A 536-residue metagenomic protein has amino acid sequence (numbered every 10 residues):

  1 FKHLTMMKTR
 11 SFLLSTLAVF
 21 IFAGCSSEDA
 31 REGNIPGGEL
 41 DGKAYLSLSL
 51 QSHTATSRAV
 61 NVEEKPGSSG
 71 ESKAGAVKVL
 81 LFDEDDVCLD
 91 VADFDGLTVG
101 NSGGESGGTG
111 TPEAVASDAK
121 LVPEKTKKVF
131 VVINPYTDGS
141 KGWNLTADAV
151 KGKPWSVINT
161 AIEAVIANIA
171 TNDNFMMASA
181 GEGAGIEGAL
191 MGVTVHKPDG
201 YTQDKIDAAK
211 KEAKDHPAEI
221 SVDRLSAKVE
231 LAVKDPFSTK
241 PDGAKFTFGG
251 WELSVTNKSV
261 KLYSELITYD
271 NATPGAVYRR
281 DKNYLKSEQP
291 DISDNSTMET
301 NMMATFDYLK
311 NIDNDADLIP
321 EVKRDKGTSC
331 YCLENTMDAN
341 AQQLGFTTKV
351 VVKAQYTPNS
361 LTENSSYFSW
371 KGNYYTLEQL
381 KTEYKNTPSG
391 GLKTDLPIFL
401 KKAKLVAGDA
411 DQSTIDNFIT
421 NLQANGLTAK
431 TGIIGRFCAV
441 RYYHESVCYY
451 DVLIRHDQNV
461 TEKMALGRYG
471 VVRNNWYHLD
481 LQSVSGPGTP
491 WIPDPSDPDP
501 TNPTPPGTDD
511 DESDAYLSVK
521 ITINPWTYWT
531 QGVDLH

Functional and structural regions predicted by a protein language model:
F1-M6: Short, Lys/Arg-enriched N-terminal segments with co-localized hydrophobic residues within the first ~10-30 amino acids
K8-S15: Sec-dependent signal peptide recognition, specifically the positively charged N-region followed immediately by
L17-A18, E28: N-terminal "leader" segments that precede or initiate the main folded domain
I21-G24: C-terminal motif of bacterial Sec signal peptides marking the signal peptidase cleavage site
E28-G192, H196-Y201, R224, W476 (+2 more regions): Acidic/polar, low-complexity intrinsically disordered N-terminal segments immediately downstream of a Sec signal
R58, P66-A147, E219, K228-A232 (+3 more regions): Tryptophan-paired
Q203-A213: Flexible, solvent-exposed coil segments and beta strand-coil junctions, predominantly the extracellular/periplasmic
V484-P493: Substrate-binding/catalytic groove segments of enzymes that remodel or degrade extracellular structural polymers
